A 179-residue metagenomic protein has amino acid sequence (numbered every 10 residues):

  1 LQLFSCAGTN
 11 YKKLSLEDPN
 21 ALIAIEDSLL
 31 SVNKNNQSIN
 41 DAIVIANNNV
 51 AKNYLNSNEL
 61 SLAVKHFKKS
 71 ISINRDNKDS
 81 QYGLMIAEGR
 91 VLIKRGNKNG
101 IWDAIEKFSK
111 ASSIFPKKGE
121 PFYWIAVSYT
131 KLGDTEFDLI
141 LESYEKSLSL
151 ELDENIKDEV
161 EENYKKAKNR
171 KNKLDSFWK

Functional and structural regions predicted by a protein language model:
C6, D138-K179: Terminal, low-structured helical/coil segments at or just beyond the last alpha-helical repeat
P19, E26-L29, F67, I101 (+2 more regions): Hydrophobic/aromatic packing residues within the alpha-helices of TPR/SEL1-like helical repeat arrays
I39, D79-S80, P121, I156-V160: TPR alpha-solenoid repeat register
A42, N49, G83, A87 (+3 more regions): Canonical tetratricopeptide repeat
K52, I86-I93, V127-Y129, K166: Residue-level recognition of tetratricopeptide repeat
N74-K117, P121: Alpha-helical adaptor scaffolds
